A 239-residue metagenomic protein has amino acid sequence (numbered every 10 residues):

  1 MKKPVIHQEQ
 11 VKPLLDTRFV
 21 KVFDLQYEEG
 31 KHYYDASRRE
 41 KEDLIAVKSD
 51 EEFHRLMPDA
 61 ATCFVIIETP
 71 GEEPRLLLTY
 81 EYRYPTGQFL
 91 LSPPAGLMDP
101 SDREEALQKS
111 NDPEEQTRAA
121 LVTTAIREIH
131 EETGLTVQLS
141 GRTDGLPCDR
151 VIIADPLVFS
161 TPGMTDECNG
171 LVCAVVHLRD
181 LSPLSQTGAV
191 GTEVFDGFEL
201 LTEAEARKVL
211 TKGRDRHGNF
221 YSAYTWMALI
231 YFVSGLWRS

Functional and structural regions predicted by a protein language model:
M1-S92, L97-S185, E199-A204, V209-S239: N-terminal leader/linker segments that precede catalytic domains of diphosphate-processing enzymes
L184-E193: Solvent-exposed, glycine/polar-rich loop segments of beta-barrel outer-membrane systems
D196: A conserved catalytic-core signature of glycosyltransferases
